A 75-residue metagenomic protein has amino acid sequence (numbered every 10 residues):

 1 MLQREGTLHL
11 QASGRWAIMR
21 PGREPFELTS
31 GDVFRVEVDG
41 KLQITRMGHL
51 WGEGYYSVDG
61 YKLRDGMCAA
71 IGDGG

Functional and structural regions predicted by a protein language model:
M1-P25: Mixed-charge, Lys/Arg-rich low-complexity intrinsically disordered regions
M1-Q3, E37-I44: Short coil-to-beta-strand transition motifs
M1-T7, S30, A70-G74: Mixed-charge, low-complexity intrinsically disordered regions
G6-L8, R35, M47-G48: Assembly/interface hotspot detector across virion components, adhesins/toxins, and nucleic-acid enzymes
Q11-S13, L28-D32, H49-E53: A short, compositionally biased
R15-R20, F34, E53-V58: Short polybasic amphipathic segments
E24-V38: Short coil-to-beta transition motif at edge beta-strands of beta-rich domains
K41-G75: Short, compact, well-ordered microdomains
